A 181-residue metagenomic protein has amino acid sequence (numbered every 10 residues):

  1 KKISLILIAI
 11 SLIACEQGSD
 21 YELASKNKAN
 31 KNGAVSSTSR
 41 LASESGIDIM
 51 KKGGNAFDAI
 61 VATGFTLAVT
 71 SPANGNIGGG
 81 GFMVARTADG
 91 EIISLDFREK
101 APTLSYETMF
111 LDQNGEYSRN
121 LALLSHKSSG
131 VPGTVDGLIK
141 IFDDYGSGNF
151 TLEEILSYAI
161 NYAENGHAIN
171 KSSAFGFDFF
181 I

Functional and structural regions predicted by a protein language model:
K1-I6: Sec-dependent signal peptide recognition, specifically the positively charged N-region followed immediately by
S11-A14: C-terminal motif of bacterial Sec signal peptides marking the signal peptidase cleavage site
Q17-E44, D48, A56-I181: Noncatalytic scaffold domains of N-terminal-nucleophile
